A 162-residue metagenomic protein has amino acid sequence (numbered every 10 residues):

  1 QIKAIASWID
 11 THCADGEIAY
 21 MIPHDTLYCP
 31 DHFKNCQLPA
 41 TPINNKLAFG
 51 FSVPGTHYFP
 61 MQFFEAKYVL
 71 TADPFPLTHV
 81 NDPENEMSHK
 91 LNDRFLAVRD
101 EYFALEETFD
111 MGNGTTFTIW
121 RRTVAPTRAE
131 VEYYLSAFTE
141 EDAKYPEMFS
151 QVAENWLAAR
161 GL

Functional and structural regions predicted by a protein language model:
Q1-I22, T26, D31, N35-L162: C-terminal luminal/periplasmic domains and tails of membrane-associated envelope-modifying transferases
